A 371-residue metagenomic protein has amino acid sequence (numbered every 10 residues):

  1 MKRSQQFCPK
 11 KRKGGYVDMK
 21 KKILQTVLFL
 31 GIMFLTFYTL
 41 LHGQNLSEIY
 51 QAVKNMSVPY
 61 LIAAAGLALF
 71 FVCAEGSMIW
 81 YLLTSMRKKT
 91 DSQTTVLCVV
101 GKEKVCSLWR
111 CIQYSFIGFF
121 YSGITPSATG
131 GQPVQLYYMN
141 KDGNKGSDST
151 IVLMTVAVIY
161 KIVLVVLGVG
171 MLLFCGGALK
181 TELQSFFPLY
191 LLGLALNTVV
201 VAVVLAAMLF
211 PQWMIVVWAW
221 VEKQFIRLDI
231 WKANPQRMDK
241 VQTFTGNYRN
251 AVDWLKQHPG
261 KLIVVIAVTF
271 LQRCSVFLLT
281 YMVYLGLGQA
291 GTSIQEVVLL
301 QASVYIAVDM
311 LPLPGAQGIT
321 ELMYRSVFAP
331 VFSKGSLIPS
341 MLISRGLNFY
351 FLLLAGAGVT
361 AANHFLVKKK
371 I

Functional and structural regions predicted by a protein language model:
K2-R3, P9-S47, Q51, G118-W231 (+2 more regions): Transmembrane helix-loop-helix hairpins in multi-pass inner-membrane proteins
Y16-K88, S92, K102-V105: Anchoring transmembrane alpha helix of integral membrane proteins
E48-V53, M139, F244-K256: A short amphipathic helical element positioned immediately N-terminal to and/or at the very start of a transmembrane
N55-A65, D253-A267: Membrane-interface helix starts
A74-F116, V283-L300: Membrane-embedded helical hairpins/re-entrant loop segments and their flanking transmembrane helices within multi-pass
M86-T90, Y284-I343: Membrane-interfacial helix-loop connectors
V163-L164, F244, L271-T280: Core segments of transmembrane alpha-helices that mediate helix-helix packing or line hydrophobic substrate/ligand
R227-Y248: Short, membrane-interfacial amphipathic segments enriched in basic
